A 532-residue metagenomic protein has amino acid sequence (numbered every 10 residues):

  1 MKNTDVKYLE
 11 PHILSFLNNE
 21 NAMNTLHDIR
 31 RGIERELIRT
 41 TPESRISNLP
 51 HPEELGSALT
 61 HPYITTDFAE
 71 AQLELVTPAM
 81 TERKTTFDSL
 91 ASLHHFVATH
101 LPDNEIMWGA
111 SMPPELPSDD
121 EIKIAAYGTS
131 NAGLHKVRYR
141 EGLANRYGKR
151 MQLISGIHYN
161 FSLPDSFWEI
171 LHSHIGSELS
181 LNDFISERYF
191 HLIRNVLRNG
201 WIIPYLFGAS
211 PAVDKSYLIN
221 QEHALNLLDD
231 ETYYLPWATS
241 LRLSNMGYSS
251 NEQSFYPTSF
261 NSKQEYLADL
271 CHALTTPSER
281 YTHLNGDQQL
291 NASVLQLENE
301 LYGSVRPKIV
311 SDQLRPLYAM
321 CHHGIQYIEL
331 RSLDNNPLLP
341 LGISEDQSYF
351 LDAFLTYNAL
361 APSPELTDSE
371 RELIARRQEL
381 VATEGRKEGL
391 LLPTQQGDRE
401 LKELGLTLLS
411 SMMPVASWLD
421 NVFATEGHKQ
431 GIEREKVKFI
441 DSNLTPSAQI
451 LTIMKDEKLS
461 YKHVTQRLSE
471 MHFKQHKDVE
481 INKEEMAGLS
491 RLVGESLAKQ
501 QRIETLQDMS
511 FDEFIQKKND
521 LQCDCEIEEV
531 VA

Functional and structural regions predicted by a protein language model:
M1-A144, M151-I157, F184, H191: Terminal catalytic/cofactor-binding subdomain
N19, L134-R146, L153, S162-H322 (+3 more regions): Loop-rich catalytic cores of soluble enzymes, especially ATP-dependent carboxylate-amine ligases and other
E36, M151-P164, Y327-D334: Histidine-centered divalent-metal-coordination microenvironment in nucleic-acid enzymes
R39-T41, T77-A79, S111-P113, F161-F167 (+3 more regions): Short, flexible loop/turn elements at secondary-structure junctions
N48-H51, F87, D120-E121, L171-H172 (+2 more regions): Short conserved micro-motifs at the rims of enzyme active sites and ligand-binding pockets
P113-E115, V213-Y217, R371-V381, H428-D441: A glycine-rich phosphate-binding loop feature that marks nucleotide/adenosyl-phosphate handling sites
C321-H322, I328-A416, D420: Substrate-recognition/cap regions that form aromatic- and gly/pro-loop-enriched pockets for small-molecule ligands
T425-A532: Extended, compositionally biased alpha-helical segments that mediate assembly or anchoring
